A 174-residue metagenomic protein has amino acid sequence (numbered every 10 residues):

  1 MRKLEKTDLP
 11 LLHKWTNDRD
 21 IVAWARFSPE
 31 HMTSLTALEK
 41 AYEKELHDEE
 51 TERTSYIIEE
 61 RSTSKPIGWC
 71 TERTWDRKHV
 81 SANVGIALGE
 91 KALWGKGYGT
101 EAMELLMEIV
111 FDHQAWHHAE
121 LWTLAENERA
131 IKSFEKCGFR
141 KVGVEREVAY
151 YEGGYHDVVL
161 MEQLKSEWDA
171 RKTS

Functional and structural regions predicted by a protein language model:
M1-A92, H156, Q163-S174: GNAT-family acyltransferases
L4, I109-F111, F139: Conserved hydrophobic/aromatic "anchor" residues that stabilize well-ordered secondary structure elements
L11, N83, E101, H118 (+1 more regions): Amphipathic alpha-helical recognition patches that constitute DNA-binding helices
W15, Q114, K136-C137: Structural motif
G95-I109, E128-K136: Conserved acetyl-CoA-binding loop-helix of GNAT-fold acetyltransferases
D112-W122: Conserved GNAT acetyl-CoA-binding A-motif
E120-T123, R140-D157: Conserved catalytic-core motifs of GNAT/GCN5-like acyltransferases
F134, F139, M161: Conserved active-site tyrosine of GNAT-family acetyltransferases
